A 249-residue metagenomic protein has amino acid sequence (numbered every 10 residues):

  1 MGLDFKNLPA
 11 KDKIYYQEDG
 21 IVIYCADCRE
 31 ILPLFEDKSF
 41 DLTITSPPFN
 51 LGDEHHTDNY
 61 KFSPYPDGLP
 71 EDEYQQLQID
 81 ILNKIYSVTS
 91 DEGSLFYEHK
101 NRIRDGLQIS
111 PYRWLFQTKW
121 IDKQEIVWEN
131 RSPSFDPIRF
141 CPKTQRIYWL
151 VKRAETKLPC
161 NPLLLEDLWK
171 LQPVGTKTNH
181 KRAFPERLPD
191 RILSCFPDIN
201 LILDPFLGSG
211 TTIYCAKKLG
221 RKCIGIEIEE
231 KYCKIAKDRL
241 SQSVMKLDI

Functional and structural regions predicted by a protein language model:
G2-L3, L8-K234: Core catalytic lobe of class I
I235, R239: Short functional hotspots where side chains directly engage DNA or cofactors
L240-I249: Class I S-adenosyl-L-methionine-dependent methyltransferase module
